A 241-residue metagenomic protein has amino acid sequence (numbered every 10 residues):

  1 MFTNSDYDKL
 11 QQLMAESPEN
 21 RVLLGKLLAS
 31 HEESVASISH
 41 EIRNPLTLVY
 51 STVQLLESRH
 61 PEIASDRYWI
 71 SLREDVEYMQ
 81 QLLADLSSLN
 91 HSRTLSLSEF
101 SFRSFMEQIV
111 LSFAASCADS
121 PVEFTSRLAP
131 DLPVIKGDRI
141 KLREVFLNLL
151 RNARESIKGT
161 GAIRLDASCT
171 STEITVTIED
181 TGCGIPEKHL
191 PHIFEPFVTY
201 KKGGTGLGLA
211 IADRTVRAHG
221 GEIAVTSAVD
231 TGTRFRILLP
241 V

Functional and structural regions predicted by a protein language model:
F2, D66-S116: Conserved DHp (HisKA) dimerization/phosphotransfer helix of two-component histidine kinases, i.e., the long coiled-coil
A15-S39, Y50: Conserved HAMP-HisKA connector
I109, A118, E123-P133: Conserved catalytic submotifs in the C-terminal HATPase_c
T160-T172: Short beta-strand/loop element within the Bergerat-fold HATPase_c
D180: Acidic ATP/Mg2+-coordinating residue in the GHKL
I185-P196: Short conserved segment of the HATPase_c
V216-R217: Detector for a conserved hydrophobic position within an alpha-helical segment of the HATPase_c
